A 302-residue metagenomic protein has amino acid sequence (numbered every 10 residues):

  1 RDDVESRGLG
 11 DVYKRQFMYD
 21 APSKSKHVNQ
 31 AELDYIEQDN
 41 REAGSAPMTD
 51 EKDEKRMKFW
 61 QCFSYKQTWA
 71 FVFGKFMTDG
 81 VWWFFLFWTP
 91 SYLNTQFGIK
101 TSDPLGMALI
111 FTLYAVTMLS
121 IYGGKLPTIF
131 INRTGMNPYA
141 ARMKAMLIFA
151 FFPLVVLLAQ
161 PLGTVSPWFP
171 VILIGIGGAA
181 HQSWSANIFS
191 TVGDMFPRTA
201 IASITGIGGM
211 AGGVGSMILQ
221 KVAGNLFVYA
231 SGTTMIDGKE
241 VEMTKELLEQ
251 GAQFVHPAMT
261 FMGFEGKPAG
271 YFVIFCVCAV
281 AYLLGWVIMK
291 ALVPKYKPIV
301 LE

Functional and structural regions predicted by a protein language model:
D2-Y13: Single conserved hydrophobic/aromatic residue that forms the stacking wall/gate of nucleotide- or nucleobase-binding
K14-M18, V156-L162, K267, Y271-E302: Multi-pass alpha-helical transporter architecture, strongest for 12-TM Major Facilitator/SLC carriers used
A21-V72: Juxtamembrane intracellular "pre-TM" segments in multi-pass secondary transporters
F63-K125, H181-S185, F189, S216-G224: Extracytoplasmic gate region of multi-pass secondary transporters
L93-N94, L126-P127, I131, V222-G232 (+1 more regions): Interfacial helix-cap and linker-helix signal at transmembrane-aqueous boundaries of multi-pass secondary transporters
G98-V116, A141-R142, W168-I172, S203-G206 (+1 more regions): Loop-to-transmembrane helix entry
S120-I121, G193-G232: A late C-terminal transmembrane helix in Major Facilitator Superfamily
Y139-N187: C-terminal transmembrane helical hairpin of 12-TM major facilitator-type secondary transporters
